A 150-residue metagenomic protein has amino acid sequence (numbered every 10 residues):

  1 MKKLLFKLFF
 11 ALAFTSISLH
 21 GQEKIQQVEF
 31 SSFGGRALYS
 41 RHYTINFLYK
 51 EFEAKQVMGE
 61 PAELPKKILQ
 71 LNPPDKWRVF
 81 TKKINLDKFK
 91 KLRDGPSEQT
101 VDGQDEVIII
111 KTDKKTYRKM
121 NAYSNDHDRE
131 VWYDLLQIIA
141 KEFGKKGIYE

Functional and structural regions predicted by a protein language model:
M1-K24: Bacterial Sec-dependent N-terminal signal peptides
L5, G21-G35, T81, K90-E150: Short, well-ordered, aromatic-rich surface patches in folded extracellular/luminal domains
L19-Q56: N-terminal export/targeting and maturation segments
A37-H42, L64, D102-D105: Short, surface-exposed coil-to-beta transition loops
R41-Y43, P65-K67, K115-M120: Short beta-strand segments
N46-F52, L64, P73-P74, K90 (+2 more regions): Short, low-complexity, polar/charged sequence segments that are solvent-exposed and flexible
F47, Q70-V79, I110-T116: A short, structured loop/turn motif at beta-sheet edges
K55-K90: A short-motif feature that recognizes glycine-rich, charge-decorated loops that bind or process nucleotide phosphates
